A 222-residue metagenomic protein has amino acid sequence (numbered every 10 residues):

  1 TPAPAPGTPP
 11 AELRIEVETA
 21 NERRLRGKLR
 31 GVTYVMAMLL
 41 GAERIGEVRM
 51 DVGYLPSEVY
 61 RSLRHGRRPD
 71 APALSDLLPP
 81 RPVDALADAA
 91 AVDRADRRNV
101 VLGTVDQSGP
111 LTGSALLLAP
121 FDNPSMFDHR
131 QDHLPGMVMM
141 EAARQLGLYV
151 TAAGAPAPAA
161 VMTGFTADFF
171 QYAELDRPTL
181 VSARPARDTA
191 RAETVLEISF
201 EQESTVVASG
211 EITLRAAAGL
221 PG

Functional and structural regions predicted by a protein language model:
T1-T19, G147-P185: Hydrophobic beta-strand-centered segment that forms part of the acyl-chain substrate-binding groove
P10-V83, A186-G222: HotDog/MaoC-like acyl-thioester-processing domains
V17-T19, D93-Q107, M162, A183-A186: A structural signal for short, hydrophobic beta-strand segments that form beta-sheets in beta-rich/all-beta domains
N21, M38, L78, V105-G109 (+1 more regions): Hydrophobic, Leu/Ile/Phe/Ala-enriched alpha-helical segments that form helix-helix packing faces
D51, L116-L118, D168, T213: Generic structural detector for well-ordered beta-strands
G53-D128, G222: Non-catalytic linker/capping segments at the edges of enzyme domains
V100-V101, D128-Q131, M162, T166-A167: Functionally critical, mid-to-C-terminal surface segments that flank or help form catalytic/ligand
G113-A153: Hot-dog-fold acyl-thioester-processing enzymes
